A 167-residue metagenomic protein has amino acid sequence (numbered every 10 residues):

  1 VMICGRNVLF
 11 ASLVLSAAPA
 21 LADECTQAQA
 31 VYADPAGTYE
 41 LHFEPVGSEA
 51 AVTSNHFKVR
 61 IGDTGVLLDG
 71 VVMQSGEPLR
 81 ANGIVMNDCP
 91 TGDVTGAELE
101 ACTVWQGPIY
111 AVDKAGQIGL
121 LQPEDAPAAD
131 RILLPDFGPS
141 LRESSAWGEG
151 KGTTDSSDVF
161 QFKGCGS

Functional and structural regions predicted by a protein language model:
V1-L9: Bacterial N-terminal signal peptides that target proteins for export
L9-L15: Hydrophobic helical h-region of N-terminal Sec-dependent signal peptides in bacterial secretory/periplasmic proteins
A17-P19: N-terminal signal peptide c-region/cleavage motif recognized by signal peptidases
L21-V31: N-terminal helix-cap/turn-to-beta initiation motif at the start of protein domains
Q29-S54: Short, solvent-exposed loop/hinge segments that bridge or flank secondary-structure elements
Y39-P45, L68-V71, I118-P123: Broad, structure-driven detector of short, well-ordered beta-strand segments within folded domains
V46, A50-A101, G164-S167: Central antiparallel beta-sheet cores of small beta-barrel/beta-sandwich binding domains
V112-S167: Glycine-rich, aromatic-bearing surface loops/beta-hairpins
